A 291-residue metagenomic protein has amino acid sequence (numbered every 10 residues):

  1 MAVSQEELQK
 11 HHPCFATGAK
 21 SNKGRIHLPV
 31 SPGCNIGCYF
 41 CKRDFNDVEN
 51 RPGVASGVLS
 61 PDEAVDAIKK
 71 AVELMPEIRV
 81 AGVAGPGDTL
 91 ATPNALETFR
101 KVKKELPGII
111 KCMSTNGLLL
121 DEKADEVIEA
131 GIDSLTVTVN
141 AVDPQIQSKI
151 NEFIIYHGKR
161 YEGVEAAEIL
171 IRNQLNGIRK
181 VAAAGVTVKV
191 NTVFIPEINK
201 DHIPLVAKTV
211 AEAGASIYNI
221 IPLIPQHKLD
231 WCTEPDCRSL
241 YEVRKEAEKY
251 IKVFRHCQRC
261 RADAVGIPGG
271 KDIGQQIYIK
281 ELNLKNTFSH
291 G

Functional and structural regions predicted by a protein language model:
M1-P29, R43-V58, L74-E77, H256-G266 (+1 more regions): N-terminal [4Fe-4S]-dependent radical SAM core
E6-G18, N22, L59, I68-G82 (+2 more regions): Conserved N-terminal glycine/acidic-rich loop preference
N22-G24, D44-V83, L90-F99, K104: Conserved alpha-helical substructure of the radical SAM core
P29-Y39: Cysteine-centered iron-sulfur cluster-binding motifs in ferredoxin-type domains/subunits of redox enzymes
R51-V58, N151-I154, G163-V164, C232-P235: Short glycine-enriched, charge-decorated loop/helix-capping segments at active-site entrances that position
L90-I221: Conserved AdoMet/S-adenosylmethionine-binding subsite of the radical SAM
Q145-N151, E197-K200, I217-R238, C260-G274: Flexible glycine/acidic-rich beta-alpha junction loops that bind and position SAM and/or redox cofactors in anaerobic
R238-G291: C-terminal accessory regions of radical SAM enzymes
